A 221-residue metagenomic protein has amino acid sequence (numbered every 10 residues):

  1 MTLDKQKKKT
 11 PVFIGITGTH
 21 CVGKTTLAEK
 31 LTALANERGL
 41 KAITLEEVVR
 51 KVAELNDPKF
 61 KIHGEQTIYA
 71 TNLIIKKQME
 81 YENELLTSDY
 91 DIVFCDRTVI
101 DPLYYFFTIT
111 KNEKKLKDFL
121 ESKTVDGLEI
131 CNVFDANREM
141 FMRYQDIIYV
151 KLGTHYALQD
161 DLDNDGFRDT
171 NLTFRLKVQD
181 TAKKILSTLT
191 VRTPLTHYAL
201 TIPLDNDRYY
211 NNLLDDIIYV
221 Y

Functional and structural regions predicted by a protein language model:
M1-K7: Pre-Walker A adenine-sensing motif
I16: Hydrophobic anchor at the beta1->P-loop junction of P-loop NTPases
H20: The conserved Walker
K24: Conserved lysine of the Walker
E29-M79: Conserved substrate/cofactor phosphate-moiety recognition/catalytic segment in nucleotide-dependent phosphotransferases
K30-R38, T71-V93, L120-Y144: Short amphipathic alpha-helices and their capping/turn segments at secondary-structure boundaries
D57-K114: Conserved nucleotide-sensing/catalytic segment adjacent to the nucleotide-binding pocket in NTP-handling enzymes
I109-S187, H197, T201-L204, R208: A glycine- and Lys/Arg-enriched "phosphate-lid" helix/loop adjacent to the NTP-binding pocket of small-molecule kinases
